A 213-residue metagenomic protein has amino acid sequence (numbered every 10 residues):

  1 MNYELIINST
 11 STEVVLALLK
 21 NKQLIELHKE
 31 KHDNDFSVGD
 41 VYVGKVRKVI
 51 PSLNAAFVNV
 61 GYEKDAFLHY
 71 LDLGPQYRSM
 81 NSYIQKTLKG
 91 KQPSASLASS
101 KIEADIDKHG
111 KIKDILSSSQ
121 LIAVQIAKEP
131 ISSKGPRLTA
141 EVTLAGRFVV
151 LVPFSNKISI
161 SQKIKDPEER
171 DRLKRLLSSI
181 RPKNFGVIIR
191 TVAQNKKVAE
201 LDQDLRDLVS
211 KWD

Functional and structural regions predicted by a protein language model:
M1-D213: Single-stranded RNA-binding surfaces
